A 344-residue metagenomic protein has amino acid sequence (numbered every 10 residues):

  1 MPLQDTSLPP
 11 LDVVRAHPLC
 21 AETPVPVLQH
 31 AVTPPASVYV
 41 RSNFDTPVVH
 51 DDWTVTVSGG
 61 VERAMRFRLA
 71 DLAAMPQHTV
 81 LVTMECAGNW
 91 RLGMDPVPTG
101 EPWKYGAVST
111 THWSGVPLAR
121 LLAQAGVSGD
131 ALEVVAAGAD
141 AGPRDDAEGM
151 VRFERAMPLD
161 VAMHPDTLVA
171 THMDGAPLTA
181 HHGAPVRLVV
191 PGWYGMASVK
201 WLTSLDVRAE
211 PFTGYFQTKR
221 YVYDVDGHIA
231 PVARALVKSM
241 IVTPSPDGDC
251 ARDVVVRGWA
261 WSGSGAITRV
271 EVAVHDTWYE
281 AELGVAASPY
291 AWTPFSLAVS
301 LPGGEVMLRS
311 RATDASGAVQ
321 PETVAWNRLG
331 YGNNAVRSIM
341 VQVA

Functional and structural regions predicted by a protein language model:
M1-T56, G60-F67, Q77, L81 (+1 more regions): Extended, aromatic/histidine-rich regions of cofactor-dependent oxidoreductases associated with respiratory
V57, E85, P117-L121: Generic beta-strand or strand-like secondary-structure segments
T79-W103: Residues forming anionic-ligand binding surfaces in small-molecule and nucleic-acid pockets of primarily soluble enzymes
P98-G106, W278-E280, P294: Glycine- and acidic
P102-A107, G138-G142: Conserved short loop/turn motifs at secondary-structure junctions
G106-R120, G126-G129: Mid-length scaffold segments of soluble, non-membrane domains
